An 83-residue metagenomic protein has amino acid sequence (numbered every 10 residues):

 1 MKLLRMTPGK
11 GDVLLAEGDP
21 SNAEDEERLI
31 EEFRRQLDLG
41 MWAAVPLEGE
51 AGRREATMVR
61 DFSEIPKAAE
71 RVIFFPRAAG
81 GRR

Functional and structural regions predicted by a protein language model:
M1-G40: Extended boundary segments
T7-P8, P46-E50, R77: Short, flexible beta-strand-to-coil junctions
L15-G18, E50-R54: Generic, low-specificity signal for short hydrophobic/alpha-helical stretches with a mild N-terminal bias, encompassing
E26-L29, P46-G49, A56: Short secondary-structure boundary micro-motifs
E32-F33, W42, I73-A78: Hydrophobic alpha-helical segments that drive targeting, anchoring, or assembly
Q36-R53: Short, basic/aromatic beta-hairpin or loop at an interaction surface
A51-R83: Short, compact, well-ordered microdomains
